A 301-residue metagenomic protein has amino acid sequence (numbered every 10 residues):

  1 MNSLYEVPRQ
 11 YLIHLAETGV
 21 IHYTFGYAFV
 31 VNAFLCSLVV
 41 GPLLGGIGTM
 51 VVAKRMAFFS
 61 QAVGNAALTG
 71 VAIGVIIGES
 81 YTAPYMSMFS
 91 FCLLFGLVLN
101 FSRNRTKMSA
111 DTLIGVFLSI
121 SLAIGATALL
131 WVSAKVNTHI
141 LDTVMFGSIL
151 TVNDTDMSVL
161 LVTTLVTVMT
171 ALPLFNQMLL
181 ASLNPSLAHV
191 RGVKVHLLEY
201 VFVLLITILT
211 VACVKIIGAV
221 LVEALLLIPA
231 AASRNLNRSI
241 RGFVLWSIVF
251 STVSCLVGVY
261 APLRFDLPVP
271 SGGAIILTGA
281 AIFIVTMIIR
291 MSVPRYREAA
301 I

Functional and structural regions predicted by a protein language model:
M1-G41: Membrane-interfacial amphipathic/re-entrant helices at transmembrane-helix boundaries
N2-Y11, V269-I301: Cytosolic-side transmembrane-helix boundaries in multi-pass membrane proteins
E17-I21, I114-L174: Transmembrane helix-bundle core of multi-pass membrane transporters and related energy-transducing complexes
A28-G41, Y81-L94, L161-L165, V211-L225 (+1 more regions): Structural signature of hydrophobic alpha-helical transmembrane segments
F34-V39, Y85-S90, G115-V116, M157-V162 (+3 more regions): Hydrophobic alpha-helical transmembrane segments
T49-K135, S233-I248, R264-P268, R290-V293: Short loop segments and helix-boundary regions at transmembrane helix junctions of multi-pass inner-membrane proteins
D156-P229: Helix-loop-helix "hairpin" substructures at the membrane interface of multi-pass membrane proteins
I216, V220-S271: Transmembrane alpha-helical segments in multi-pass inner-membrane proteins
